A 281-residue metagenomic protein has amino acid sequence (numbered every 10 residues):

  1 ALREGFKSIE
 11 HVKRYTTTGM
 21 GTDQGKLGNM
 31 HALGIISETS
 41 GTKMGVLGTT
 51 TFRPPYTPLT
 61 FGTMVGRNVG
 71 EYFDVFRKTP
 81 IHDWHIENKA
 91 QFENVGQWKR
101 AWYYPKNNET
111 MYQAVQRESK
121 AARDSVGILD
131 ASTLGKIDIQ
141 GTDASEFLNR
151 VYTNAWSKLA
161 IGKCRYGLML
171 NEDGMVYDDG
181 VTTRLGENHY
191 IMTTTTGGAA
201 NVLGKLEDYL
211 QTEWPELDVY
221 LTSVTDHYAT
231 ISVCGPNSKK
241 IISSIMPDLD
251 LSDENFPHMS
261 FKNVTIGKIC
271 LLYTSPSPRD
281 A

Functional and structural regions predicted by a protein language model:
L2-I9: Long hydrophobic segments that form regular secondary structure
Y15, H31, I35-L170, M175: Acidic, proline/glycine-enriched N-terminal capping motif
T142-V176, N237-L271: Internal amphipathic helical hairpin motif
N188, T196-V224: Internal alpha/beta scaffold segment
T222-I241: Short, conserved secondary-structure transition motifs
Y273-A281: Single conserved hydrophobic/aromatic residue that forms the stacking wall/gate of nucleotide- or nucleobase-binding
